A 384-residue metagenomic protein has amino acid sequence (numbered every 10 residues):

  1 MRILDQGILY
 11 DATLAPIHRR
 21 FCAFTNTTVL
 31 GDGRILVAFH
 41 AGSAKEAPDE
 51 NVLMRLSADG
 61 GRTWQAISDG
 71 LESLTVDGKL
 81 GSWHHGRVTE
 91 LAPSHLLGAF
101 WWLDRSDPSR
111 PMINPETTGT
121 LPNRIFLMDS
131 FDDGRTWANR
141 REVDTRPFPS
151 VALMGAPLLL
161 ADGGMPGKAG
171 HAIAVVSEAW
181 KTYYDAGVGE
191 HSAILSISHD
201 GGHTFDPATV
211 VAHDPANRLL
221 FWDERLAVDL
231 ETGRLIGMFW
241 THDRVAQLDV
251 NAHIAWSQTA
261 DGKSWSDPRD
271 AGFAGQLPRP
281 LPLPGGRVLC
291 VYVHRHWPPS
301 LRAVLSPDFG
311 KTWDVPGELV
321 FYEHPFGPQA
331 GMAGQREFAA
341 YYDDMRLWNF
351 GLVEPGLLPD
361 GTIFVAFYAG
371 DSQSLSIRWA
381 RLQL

Functional and structural regions predicted by a protein language model:
M1-L384: Asp-box/BNR beta-propeller blade signature and adjacent active/binding-site loops in extracellular glycan-interacting
